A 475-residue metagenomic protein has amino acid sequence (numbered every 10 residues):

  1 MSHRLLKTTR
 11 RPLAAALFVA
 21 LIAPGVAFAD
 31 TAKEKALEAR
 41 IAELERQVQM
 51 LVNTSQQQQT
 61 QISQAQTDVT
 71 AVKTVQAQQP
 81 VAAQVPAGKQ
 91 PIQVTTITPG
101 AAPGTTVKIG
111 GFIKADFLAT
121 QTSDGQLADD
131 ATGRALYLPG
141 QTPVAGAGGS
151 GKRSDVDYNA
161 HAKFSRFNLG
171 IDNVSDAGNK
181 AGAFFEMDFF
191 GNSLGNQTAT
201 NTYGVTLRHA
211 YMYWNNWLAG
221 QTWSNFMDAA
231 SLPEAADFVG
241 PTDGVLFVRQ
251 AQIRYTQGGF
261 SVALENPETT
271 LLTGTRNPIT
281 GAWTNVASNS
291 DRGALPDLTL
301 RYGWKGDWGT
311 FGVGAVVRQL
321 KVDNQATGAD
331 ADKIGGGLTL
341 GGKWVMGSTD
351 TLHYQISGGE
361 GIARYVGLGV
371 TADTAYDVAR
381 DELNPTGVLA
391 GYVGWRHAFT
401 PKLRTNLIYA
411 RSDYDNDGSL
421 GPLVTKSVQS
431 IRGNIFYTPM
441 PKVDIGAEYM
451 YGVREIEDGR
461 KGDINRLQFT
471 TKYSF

Functional and structural regions predicted by a protein language model:
S2-F28: Gram-negative bacterial Sec-dependent N-terminal signal peptides
F28-A128: N-terminal periplasmic/intermembrane-space "pro-region" immediately following the signal or transit peptide
T95-A135, P139-T273, R292-K305, T310 (+3 more regions): Outer membrane beta-barrel
A101, V156-N159, A199-G204, P241-F247 (+8 more regions): Replace "Gram-negative outer membrane beta-barrel proteins" with "bacterial and organellar outer membrane beta-barrel
T120, F190-G195, S224-D228, P233-V239 (+7 more regions): Sequence/structural signature of outer-membrane beta-barrel proteins
G125-G146, A282, Q325-A329, G367-Y376: Solvent-exposed, glycine/polar-rich loop segments of beta-barrel outer-membrane systems
G306-T425: Detector for outer-membrane/organellar transmembrane beta-barrel domains, recognizing the amphipathic beta-strand
Y437, D463-F475: Outer-membrane beta-barrel "beta-signal"
